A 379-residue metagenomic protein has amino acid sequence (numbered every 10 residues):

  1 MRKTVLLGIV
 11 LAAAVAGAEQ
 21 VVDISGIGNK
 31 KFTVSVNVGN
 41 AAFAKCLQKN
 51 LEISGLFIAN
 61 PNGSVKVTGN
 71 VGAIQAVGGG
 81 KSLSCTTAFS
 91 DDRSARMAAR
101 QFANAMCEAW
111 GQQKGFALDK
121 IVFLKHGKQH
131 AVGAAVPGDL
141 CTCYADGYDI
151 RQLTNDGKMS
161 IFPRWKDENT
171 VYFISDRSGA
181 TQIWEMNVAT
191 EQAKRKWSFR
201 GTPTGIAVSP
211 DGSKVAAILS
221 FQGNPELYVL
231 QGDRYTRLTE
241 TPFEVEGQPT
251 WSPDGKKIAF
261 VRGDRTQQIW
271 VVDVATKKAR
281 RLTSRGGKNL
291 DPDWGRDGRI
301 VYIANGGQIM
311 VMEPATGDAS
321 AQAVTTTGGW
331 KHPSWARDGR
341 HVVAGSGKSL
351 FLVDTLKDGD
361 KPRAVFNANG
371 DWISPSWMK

Functional and structural regions predicted by a protein language model:
M1-T4: Positively charged n-region of N-terminal signal peptides that target proteins for export
I9-G17: Hydrophobic h-region of N-terminal signal peptides that target proteins for export in Gram-negative bacteria
E19-V21, G26-K379: Sequence signature of WD/YWTD-type beta-propeller architectures
